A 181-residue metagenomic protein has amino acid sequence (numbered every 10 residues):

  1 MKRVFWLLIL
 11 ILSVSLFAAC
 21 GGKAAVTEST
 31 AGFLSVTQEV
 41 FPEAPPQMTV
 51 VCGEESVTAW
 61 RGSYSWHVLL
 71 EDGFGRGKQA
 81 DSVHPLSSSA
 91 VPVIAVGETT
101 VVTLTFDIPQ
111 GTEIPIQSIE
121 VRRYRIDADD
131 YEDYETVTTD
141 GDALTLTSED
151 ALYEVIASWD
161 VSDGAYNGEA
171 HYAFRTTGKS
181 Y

Functional and structural regions predicted by a protein language model:
M1-F5: Positively charged n-region of N-terminal signal peptides that target proteins for export
S15-A19: C-terminal motif of bacterial Sec signal peptides marking the signal peptidase cleavage site
G21-K23: Bacterial signal peptide processing site
F33-A90: Transition segment at domain starts
S65-D130: Mature extracytoplasmic domains of secretory-pathway proteins
D133-T139: Short beta-strand segments within Ig-like beta-sandwich modules, predominantly Fibronectin type-III
A143-Y153: Surface-exposed, short loops/turns at beta-strand junctions within beta-sandwich domains
A165-Y181: Short beta-strand elements
